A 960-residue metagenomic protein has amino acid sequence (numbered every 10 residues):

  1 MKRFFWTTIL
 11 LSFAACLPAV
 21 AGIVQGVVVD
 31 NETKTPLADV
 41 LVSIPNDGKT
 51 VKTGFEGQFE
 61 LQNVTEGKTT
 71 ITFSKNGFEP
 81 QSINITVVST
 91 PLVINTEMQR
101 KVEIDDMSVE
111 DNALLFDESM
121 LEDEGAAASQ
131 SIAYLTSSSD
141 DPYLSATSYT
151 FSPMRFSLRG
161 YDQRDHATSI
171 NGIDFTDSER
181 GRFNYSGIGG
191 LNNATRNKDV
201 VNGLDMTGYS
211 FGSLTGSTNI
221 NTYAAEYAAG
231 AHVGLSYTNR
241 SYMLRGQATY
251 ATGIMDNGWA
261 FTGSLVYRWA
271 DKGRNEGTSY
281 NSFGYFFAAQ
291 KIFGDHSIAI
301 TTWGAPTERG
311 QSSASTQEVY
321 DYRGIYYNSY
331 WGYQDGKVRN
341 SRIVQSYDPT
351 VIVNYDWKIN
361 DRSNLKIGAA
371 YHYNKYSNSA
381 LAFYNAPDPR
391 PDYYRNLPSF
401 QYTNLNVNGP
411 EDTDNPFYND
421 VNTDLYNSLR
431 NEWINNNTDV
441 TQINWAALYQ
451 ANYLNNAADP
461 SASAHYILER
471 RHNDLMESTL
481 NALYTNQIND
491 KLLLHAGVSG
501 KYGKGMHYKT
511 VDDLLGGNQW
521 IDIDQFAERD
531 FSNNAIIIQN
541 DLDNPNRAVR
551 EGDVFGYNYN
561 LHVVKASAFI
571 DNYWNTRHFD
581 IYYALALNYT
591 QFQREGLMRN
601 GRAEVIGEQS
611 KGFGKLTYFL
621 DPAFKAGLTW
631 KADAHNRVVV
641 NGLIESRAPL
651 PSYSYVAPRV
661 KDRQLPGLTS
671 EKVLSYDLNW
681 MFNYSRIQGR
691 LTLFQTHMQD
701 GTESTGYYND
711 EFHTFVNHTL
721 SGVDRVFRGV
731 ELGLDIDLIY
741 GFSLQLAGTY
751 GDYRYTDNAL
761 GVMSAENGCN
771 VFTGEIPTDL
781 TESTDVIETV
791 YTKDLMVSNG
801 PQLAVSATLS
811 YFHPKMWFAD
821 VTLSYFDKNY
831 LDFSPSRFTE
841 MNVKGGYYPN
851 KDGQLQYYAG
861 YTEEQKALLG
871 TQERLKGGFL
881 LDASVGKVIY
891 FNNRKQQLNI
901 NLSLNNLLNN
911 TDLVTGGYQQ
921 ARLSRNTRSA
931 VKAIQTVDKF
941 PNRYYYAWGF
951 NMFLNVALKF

Functional and structural regions predicted by a protein language model:
I23, G230-H232, Y237-A270, R274-S312 (+3 more regions): Transmembrane beta-barrel wall of Gram-negative outer-membrane proteins
L135, P142-A146, I173-L204, N221-Y227 (+1 more regions): Short acidic/polar hinge/loop motifs at secondary-structure boundaries that mediate gating or recognition
Q290-I292, S297-N354, S377-E469, S532-E551 (+1 more regions): Acidic/polar loop-and-plug regions of large Gram-negative outer-membrane beta-barrel proteins
E308-G310, A314-V319, I538-Q539, D543-A548 (+9 more regions): Surface-exposed extracellular loop regions of Gram-negative outer-membrane beta-barrel proteins, predominantly
N328-T350, N354, G614-A623, S646-Q699 (+4 more regions): Outer-membrane beta-barrel signature, preferentially recognizing the C-terminal barrel domain of Gram-negative
I467, L493-D633, Y653, P658 (+1 more regions): Signature of Gram-negative outer-membrane beta-barrel scaffolds
H578, Q695-H697, H718-R837, A957: Gram-negative outer-membrane beta-barrel transporters
M698-D700, L744, Y825-Y848, K887-F960: C-terminal beta-signal and adjacent terminal beta-strands/loops of Gram-negative outer-membrane beta-barrel proteins
